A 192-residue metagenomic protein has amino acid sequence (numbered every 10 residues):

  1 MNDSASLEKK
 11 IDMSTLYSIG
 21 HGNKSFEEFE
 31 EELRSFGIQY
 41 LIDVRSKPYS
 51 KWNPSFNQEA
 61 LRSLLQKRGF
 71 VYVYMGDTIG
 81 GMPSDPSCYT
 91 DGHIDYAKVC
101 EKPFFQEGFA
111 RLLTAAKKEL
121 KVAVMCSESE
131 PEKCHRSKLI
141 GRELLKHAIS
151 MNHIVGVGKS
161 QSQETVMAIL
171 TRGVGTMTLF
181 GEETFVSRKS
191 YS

Functional and structural regions predicted by a protein language model:
N2-S192: Residues lining hydrophobic/aromatic ligand-binding pockets adjacent to catalytic sites
